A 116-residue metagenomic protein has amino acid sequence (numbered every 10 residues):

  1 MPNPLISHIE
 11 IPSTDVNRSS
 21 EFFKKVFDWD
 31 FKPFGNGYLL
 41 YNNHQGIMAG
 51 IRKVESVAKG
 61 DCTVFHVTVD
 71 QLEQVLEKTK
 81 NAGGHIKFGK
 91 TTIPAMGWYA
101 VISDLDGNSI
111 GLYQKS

Functional and structural regions predicted by a protein language model:
M1-S20, G46-I47, T63-F65, K115-S116: N-terminal beta-strand motif that seeds the catalytic metal site of vicinal oxygen chelate
P2, I11, L76-E77, A82-S116: Vicinal oxygen chelate
P4, F22, F27-F31, W98 (+1 more regions): Tryptophan-centric aromatic hotspots in well-structured domains and transmembrane helices
I6-S13, S56-K80, W98-S103: Vicinal oxygen chelate
S7, K32, K87-F88: A short, local hydrophobic-aromatic micro-motif
P12, N17-Y38: N-terminal-biased segments
W29-C62, S109-Q114: Conserved short beta-strand elements that form part of the metal-binding/catalytic scaffold of enzyme active sites
F34, H44, L72, I93-A95 (+1 more regions): A short, compositionally biased micro-patch
